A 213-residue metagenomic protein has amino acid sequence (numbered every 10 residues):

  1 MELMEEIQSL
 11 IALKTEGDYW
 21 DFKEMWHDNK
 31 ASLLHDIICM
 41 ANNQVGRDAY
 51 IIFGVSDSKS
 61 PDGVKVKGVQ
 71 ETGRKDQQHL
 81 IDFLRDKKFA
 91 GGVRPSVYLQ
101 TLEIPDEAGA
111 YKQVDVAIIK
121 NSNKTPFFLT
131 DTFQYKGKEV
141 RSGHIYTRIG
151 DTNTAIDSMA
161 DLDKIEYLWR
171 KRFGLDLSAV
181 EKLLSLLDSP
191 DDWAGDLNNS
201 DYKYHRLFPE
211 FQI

Functional and structural regions predicted by a protein language model:
M1-R85, F89, V93, G109-Q113 (+3 more regions): Bergerat-fold GHKL/Histidine-kinase-like ATPase
G91-Y98, K124-F128: Short secondary-structure capping/junction motifs at helix and strand boundaries
V97-A108: Short amphipathic beta-strand and strand-loop transition segments with alternating hydrophobic
N121, F133: A short beta-strand motif that forms part of the nucleic acid-binding face of small beta-barrel RNA-binding folds
P126-D131, S158-M159: Short, charged, solvent-exposed linker or helix-capping segments at domain edges/interfaces that act as flexible hinges
Q134-K138: Extended active-site and interfacial segments that coordinate phosphate-rich ligands in large catalytic machineries
